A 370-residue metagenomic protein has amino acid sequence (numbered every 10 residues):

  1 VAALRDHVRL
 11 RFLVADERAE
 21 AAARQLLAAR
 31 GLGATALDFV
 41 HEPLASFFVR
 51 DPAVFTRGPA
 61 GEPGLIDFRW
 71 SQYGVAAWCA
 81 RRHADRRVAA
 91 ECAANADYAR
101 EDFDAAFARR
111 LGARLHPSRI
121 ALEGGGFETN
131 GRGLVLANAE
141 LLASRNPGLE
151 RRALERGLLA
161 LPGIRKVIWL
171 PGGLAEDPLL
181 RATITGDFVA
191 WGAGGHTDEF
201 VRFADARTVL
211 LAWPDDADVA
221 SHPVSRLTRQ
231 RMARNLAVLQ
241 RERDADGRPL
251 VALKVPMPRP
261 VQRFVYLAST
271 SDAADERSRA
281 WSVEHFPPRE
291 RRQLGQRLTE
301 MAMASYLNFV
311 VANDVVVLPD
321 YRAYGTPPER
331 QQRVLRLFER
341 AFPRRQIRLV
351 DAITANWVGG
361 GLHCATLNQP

Functional and structural regions predicted by a protein language model:
V1-P370: Histidine/cysteine-enriched polar flanking segments
